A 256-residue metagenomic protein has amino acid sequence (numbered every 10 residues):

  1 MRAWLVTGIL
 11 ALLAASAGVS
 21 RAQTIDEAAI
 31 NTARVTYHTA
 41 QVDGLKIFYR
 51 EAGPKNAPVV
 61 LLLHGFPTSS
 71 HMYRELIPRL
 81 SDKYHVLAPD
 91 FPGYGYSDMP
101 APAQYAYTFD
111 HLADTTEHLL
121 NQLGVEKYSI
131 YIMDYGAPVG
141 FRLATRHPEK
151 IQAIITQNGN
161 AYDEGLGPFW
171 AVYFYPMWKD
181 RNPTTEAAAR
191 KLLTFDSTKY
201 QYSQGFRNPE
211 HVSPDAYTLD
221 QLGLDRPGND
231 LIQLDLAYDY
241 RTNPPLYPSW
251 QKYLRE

Functional and structural regions predicted by a protein language model:
M1-W4: Positively charged n-region of N-terminal signal peptides that target proteins for export
V6-S16: Bacterial N-terminal signal peptides
G18-A22: Sec/Tat signal peptide C-region and signal peptidase I cleavage site
Q23-T36, V42-I47, A52-V59, L87 (+2 more regions): Flexible "cap/lid" subdomain of the alpha/beta-hydrolase fold that forms the substrate-access gate
L62-G65, A88: Structural cue for short, hydrophobic secondary-structure segments
G65-T68, D134: Active-site glycine-rich loops that stabilize anionic/oxyanionic intermediates across multiple enzyme folds
P67-E75, V86: Serine-hydrolase catalytic-loop signature spanning alpha/beta hydrolases and amidase-signature enzymes
E75-Y84, Q122: A short, Lys/Arg-enriched amphipathic alpha-helix followed by its capping loop at the start of a domain
